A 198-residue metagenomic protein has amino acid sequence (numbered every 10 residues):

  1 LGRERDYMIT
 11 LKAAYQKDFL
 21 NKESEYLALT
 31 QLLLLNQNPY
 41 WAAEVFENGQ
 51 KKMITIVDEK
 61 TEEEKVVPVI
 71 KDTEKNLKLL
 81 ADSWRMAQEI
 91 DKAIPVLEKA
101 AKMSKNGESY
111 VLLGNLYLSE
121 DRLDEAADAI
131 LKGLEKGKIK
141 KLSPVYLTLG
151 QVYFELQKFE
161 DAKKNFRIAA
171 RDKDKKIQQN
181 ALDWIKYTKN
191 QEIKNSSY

Functional and structural regions predicted by a protein language model:
L1-Q157, D161-Y198: Alpha-solenoid helical repeat scaffolds
